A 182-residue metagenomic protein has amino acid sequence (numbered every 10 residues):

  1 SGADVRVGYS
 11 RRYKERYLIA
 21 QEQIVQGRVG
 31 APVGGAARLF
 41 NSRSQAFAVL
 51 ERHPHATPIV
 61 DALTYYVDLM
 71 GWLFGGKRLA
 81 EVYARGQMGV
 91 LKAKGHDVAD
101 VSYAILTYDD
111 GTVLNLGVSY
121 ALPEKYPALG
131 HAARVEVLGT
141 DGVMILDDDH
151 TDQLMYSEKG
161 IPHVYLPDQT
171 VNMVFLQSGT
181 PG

Functional and structural regions predicted by a protein language model:
S1, P162-G182: C-terminal helical cap and adjacent loop that interface with cofactors, partners, or active-site loops
S1-G2, A31, D110, T140: Structured helix-beta-strand junction loops
A3-R6, R11-D97: Predominantly a Rossmann-like dinucleotide-binding segment in NAD(P)-dependent oxidoreductases
A31, N115, I145-L146, H163-L166: A sequence-level detector of short linear motifs
F47-A48, G160-P162: Short, flexible, mixed-charge acidic loops at enzyme active sites
V67-L154: Contiguous beta-strand/loop segments that form the cofactor/metal-binding neighborhood of enzyme cores
Y120, D141, H150, G160 (+2 more regions): A broadly conserved detector of short glycine/acidic/proline-rich loop/turn motifs that flank catalytic sites and bind
L122-A128, Y156-K159, M173-G179: Short, surface-exposed linear segments at secondary-structure transitions and domain or protein termini
